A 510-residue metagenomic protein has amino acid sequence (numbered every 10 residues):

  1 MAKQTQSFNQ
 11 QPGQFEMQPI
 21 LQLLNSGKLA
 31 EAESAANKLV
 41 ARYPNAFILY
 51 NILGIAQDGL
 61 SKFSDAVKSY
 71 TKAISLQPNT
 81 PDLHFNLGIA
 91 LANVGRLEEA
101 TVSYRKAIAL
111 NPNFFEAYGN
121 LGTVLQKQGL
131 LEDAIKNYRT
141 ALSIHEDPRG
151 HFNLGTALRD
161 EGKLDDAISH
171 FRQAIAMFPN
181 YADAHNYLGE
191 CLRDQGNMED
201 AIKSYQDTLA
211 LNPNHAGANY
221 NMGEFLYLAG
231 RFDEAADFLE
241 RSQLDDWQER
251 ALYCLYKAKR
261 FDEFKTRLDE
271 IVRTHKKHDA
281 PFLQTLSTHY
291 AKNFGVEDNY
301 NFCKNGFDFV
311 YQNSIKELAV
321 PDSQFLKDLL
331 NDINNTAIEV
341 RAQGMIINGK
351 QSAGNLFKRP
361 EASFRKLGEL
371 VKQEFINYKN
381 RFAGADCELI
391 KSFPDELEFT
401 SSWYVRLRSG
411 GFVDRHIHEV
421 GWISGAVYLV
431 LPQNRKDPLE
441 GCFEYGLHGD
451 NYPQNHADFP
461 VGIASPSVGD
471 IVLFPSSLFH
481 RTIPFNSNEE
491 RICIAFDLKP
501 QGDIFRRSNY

Functional and structural regions predicted by a protein language model:
L21, N25, I48-G59, D82-N93 (+5 more regions): Conserved alpha-helical positions within TPR/SEL1-like repeat arrays
R42, L76, L110, S143-I144 (+4 more regions): Structural marker of alpha-solenoid helical repeat scaffolds
A46, T80, F114, D147-P148 (+4 more regions): Residue-level recognition of tetratricopeptide repeat
N299-I390, F412: Non-heme Fe(II)/2-oxoglutarate
A362-R365, E369, I376-L473, R481-Y510: Catalytic core of non-heme Fe(II) oxygenases with the double-stranded beta-helix
